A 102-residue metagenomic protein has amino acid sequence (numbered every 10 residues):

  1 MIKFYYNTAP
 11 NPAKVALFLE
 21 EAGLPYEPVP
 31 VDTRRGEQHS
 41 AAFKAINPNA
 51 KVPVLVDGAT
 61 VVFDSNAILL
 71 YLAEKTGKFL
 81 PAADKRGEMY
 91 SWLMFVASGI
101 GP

Functional and structural regions predicted by a protein language model:
M1-P102: GST-like domain detector, emphasizing the conserved glutathione-binding G-site in the N-terminal thioredoxin-like
